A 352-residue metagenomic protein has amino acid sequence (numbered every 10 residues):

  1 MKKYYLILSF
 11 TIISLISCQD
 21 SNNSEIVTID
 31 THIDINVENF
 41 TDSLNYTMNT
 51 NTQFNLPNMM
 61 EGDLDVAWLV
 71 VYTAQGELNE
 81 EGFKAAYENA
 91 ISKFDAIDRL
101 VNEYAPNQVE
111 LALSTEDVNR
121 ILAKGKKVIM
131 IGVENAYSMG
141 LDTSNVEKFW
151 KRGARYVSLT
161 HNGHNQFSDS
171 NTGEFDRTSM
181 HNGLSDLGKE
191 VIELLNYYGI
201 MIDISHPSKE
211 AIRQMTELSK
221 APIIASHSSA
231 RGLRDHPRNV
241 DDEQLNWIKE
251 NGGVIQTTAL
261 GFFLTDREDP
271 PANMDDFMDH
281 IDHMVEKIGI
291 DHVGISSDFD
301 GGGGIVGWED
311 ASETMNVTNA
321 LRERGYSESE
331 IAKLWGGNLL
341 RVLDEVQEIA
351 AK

Functional and structural regions predicted by a protein language model:
M1-S24: Bacterial Sec-dependent N-terminal signal peptides
Y4-L6, N36-S43, A225-S229: Short, charged, low-hydrophobicity "junction" segments
I12-I13, D42, R213, P237: Alpha-helical transmembrane segments and their juxtamembrane interfaces
C18-T178, D235-I295, F299-K352: N-terminal hydrophobic targeting/anchoring segments and the immediately downstream early-domain regions of hydrolases
L159-D169, E174-L245, V254-L260: Active-site core of metal-dependent hydrolases
